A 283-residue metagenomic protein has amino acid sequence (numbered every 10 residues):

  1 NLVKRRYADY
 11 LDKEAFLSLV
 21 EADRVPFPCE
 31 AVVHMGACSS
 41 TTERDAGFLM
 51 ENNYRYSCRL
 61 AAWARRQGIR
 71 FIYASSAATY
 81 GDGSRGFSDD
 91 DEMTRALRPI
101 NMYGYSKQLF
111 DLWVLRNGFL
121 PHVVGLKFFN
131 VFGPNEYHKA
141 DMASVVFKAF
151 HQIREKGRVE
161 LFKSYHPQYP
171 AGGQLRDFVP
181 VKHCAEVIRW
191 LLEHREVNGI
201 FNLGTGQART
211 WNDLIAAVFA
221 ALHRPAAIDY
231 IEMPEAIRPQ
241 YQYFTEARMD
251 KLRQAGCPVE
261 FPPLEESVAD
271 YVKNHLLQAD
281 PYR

Functional and structural regions predicted by a protein language model:
K4-Y7, K13, S18-N52: NAD(P)H-binding glycine-rich loop region in Rossmannoid oxidoreductase-like domains and their noncatalytic homologs
V33-G36, A46-Y54, C58, A62 (+2 more regions): Catalytic Tyr-X3-Lys loop
E51, R55-R59, R66, R70 (+3 more regions): Catalytic helix-loop patch of NAD(P)-dependent Rossmann-fold dehydrogenases
L120-P121, V131-F147, H166, P170-R176 (+4 more regions): Glycine/proline-rich active-site loop of Rossmann-fold NAD(P)-dependent oxidoreductases
A149, E155, Q174, V187-I237 (+1 more regions): Mid/C-terminal beta-alpha module of Rossmann-like enzyme folds, strongest in SDR-family dehydrogenases/epimerases
V181, E235-P258: Conserved C-terminal active-site "lid" loop/helix of NAD(P)H-dependent oxidoreductases that clamps the redox cofactor
C184, I188, L203, L214 (+2 more regions): Non-catalytic, hydrophobic alpha-helical segments
P262-R283: Amphipathic terminal alpha-helices
